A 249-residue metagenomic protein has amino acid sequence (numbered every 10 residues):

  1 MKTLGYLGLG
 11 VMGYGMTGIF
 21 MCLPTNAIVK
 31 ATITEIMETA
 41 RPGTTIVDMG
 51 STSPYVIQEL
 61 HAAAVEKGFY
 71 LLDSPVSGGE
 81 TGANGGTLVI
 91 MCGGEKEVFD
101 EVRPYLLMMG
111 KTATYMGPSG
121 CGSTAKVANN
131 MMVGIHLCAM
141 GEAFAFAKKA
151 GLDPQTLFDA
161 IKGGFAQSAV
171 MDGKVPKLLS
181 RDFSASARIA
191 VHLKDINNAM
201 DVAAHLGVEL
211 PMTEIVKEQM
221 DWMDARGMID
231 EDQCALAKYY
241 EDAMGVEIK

Functional and structural regions predicted by a protein language model:
M1-M21, E80, I248: NAD(P)+-binding Rossmann beta1-loop-alpha1 motif at the extreme N-terminus of oxidoreductases
L4-Y6, S51-N130, G134: Rossmann-fold dinucleotide-binding core
G8, Q155-K162, E214-E218: Beta-strand segments within the central parallel beta-sheet cores of soluble alpha/beta enzyme folds
G18-L71: Rossmann-fold NAD(P) dinucleotide-binding segment
G86-G93, P118-A150, D159-G173, V191-K194: Active-site-proximal catalytic alpha-helix in oxidoreductases
S119, S123, Q167-Q233: Interdomain hinge/lid region at the active-site interface of Rossmann-like NAD(P)-dependent oxidoreductases
A225-K249: NAD(P)-dependent dehydrogenase/reductase Rossmann-like domain
